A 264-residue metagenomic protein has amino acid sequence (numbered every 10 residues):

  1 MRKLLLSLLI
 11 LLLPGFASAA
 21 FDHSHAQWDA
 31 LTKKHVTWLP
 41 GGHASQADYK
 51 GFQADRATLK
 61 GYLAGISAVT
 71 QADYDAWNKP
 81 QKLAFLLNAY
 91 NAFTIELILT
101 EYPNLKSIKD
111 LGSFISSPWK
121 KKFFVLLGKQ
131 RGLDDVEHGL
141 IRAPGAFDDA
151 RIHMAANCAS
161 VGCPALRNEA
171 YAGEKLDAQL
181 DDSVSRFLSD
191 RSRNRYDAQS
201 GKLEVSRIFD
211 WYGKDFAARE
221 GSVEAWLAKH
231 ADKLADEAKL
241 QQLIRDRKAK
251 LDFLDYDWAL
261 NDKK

Functional and structural regions predicted by a protein language model:
M1-L4: Positively charged n-region of N-terminal signal peptides that target proteins for export
S7-G15: Bacterial N-terminal signal peptides
A20-K264: Interaction/scaffold regions that mediate signaling and macromolecular assembly across diverse proteins
